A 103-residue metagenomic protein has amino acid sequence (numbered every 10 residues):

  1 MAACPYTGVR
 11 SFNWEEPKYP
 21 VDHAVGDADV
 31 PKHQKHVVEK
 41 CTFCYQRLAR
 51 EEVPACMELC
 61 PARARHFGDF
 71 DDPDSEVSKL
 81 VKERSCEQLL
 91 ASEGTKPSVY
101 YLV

Functional and structural regions predicted by a protein language model:
M1-V103: Non-ligating segments of multi-cofactor redox enzymes
